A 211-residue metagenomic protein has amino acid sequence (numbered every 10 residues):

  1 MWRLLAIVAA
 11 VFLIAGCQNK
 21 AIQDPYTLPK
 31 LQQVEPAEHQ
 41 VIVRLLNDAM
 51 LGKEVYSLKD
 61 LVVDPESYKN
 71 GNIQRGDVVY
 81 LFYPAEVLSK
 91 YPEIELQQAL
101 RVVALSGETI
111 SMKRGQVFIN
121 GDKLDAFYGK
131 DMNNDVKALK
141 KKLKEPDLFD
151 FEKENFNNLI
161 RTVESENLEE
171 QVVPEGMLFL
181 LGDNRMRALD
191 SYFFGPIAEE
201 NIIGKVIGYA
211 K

Functional and structural regions predicted by a protein language model:
M1-Q97, E169-Q171, R187, S191-K211: Protein maturation boundaries and topogenic segments
D60-V63, Y80, S111, F118 (+1 more regions): Hydrophobic beta-strand signal
E95-A126: Mid-length scaffold segments of soluble, non-membrane domains
Y128-E152: Acidic, glycine-rich loop-and-strand cores that form catalytic or ligand-binding grooves in diverse globular domains
F149-E175: Alpha-helix-centered segments that form part of catalytic cores
G182: Phosphate/adenylate-binding glycine loop and adjacent helical scaffold
